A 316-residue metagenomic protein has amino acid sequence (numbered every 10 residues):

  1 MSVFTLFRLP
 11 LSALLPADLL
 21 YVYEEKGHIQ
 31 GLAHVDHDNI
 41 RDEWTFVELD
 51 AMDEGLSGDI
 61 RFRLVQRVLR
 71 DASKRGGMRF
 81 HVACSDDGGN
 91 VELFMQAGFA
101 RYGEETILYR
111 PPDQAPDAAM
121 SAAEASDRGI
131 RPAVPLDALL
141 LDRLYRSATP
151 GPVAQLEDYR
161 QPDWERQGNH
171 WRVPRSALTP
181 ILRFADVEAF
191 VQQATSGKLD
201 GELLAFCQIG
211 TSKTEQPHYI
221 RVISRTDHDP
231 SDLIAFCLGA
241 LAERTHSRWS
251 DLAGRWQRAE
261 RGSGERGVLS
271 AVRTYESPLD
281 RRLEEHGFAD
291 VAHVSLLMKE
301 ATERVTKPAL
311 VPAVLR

Functional and structural regions predicted by a protein language model:
M1-I29, A100-T214: Amide-forming acyltransferase catalytic core, primarily the GNAT-like/NAT-type and related acyltransferase folds
M1-Q66, R70-H81, G89, D290 (+1 more regions): An N-terminus-focused feature that recognizes amino-terminal "leader" regions
Y21, W44-V47, V65-L69, F80 (+8 more regions): Short, structured motif recognition centered on aromatic/hydrophobic residues
R41-G55, K213-F236: Conserved acetyl-CoA binding element of GNAT-fold acetyltransferases
L56-A72, Q96, H228-Q257: Conserved acetyl-CoA-binding loop-helix of GNAT-fold acetyltransferases
A72-S85, R244-R273: Conserved GNAT acetyl-CoA-binding A-motif
D86-G103, A259-R261, R273-A292: Conserved active-site alpha-helix within GNAT-family acetyltransferase domains
R131, T306-R316: Intrinsically disordered, low-complexity acidic/proline-/asparagine-rich linker or regulatory tail/stalk regions
